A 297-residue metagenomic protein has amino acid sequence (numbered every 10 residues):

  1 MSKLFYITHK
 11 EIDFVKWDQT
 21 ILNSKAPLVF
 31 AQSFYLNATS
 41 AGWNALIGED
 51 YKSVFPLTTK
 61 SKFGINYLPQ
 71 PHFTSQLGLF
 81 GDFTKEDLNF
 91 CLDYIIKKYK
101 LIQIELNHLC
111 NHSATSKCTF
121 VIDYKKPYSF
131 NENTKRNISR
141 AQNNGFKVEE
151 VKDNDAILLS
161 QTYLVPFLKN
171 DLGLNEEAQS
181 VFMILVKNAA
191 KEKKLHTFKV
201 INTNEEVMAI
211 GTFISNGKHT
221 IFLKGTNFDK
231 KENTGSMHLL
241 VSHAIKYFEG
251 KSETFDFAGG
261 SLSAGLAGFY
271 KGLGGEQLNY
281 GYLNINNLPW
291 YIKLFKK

Functional and structural regions predicted by a protein language model:
S2-D50, L57-G64, L106-H112, K117-E232: A conserved beta-strand-loop-helix scaffold within acyl/acetyltransferase catalytic domains
A41-W43, K97-L101, L195, G250-T254: Short, high-confidence coil segments that cap the C-terminus of an alpha-helix and link into the following beta-strand
S61-S75: Conserved acyl-donor/pantetheine-binding loop and adjacent beta-alpha core of acyl/acetyltransferases and related
S75-D82: The substrate-binding groove and active-site-proximal loops of carbohydrate-active enzymes, especially glycoside
K85-C118: Non-catalytic accessory segments adjacent to catalytic cores
F90, K194-I292: Aromatic (often tryptophan-rich) hydrophobic motifs at membrane interfaces
Q103, E149, T254-A258: Short catalytic-loop micro-motif centered on adjacent basic/acidic residues
C118, I122-Y124, N286-K297: C-terminal "cap" of GNAT-fold acetyltransferases
